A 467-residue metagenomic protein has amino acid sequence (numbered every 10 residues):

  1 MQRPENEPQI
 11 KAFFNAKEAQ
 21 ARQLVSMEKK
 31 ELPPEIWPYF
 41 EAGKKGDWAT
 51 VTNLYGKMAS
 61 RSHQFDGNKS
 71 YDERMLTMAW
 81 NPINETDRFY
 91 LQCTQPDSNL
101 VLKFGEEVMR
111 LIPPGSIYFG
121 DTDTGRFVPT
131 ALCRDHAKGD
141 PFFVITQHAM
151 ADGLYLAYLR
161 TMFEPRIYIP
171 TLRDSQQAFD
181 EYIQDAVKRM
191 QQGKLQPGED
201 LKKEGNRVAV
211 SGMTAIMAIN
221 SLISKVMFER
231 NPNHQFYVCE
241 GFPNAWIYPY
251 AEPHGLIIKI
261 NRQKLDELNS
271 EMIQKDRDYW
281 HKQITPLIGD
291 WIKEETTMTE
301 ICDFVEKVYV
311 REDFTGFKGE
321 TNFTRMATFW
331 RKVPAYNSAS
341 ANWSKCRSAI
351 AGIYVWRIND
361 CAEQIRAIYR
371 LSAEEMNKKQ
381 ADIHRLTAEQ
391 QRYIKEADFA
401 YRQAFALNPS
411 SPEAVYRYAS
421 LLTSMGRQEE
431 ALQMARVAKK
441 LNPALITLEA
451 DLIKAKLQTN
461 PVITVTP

Functional and structural regions predicted by a protein language model:
M1-D121, G125-L407, E413-A414, T423 (+1 more regions): ER/secretory pathway lumenal C-terminal domains and tails of membrane proteins involved in glycoprotein biogenesis
E41, I353, L421, L452-N460: TPR/TPR-like alpha-solenoid repeats
A349, R417, D451-L452: Canonical tetratricopeptide repeat
A367, L371-E374, L432-P467: Terminal, low-structured helical/coil segments at or just beyond the last alpha-helical repeat
Y416-R417, Q428: Extended alpha-helical scaffolding segments
